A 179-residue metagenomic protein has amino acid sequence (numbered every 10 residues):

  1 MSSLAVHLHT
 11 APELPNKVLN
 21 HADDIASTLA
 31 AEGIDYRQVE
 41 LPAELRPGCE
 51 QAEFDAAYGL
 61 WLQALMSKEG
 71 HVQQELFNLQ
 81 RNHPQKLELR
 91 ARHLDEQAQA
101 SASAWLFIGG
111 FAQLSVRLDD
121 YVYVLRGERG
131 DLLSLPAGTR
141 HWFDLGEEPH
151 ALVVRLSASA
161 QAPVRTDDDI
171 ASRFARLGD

Functional and structural regions predicted by a protein language model:
M1-K68: N-terminal leader/capping segments at the start of a protein or of a new domain
Q73-A100: Conserved short histidine dyad/triad with adjacent acidic residue
K86, L114-V116, Y123: Short, solvent-exposed loop/turn segments at secondary-structure junctions
A98-L118: Short, conserved beta-strand element in jelly-roll/cupin
D120-V122, P149-H150: Short, surface-exposed beta-strand-loop junctions and turns on beta-sheet-rich folds
G127-E147: Conserved metal-binding segment of the jelly-roll/cupin
G146-D179: Double-stranded beta-helix
